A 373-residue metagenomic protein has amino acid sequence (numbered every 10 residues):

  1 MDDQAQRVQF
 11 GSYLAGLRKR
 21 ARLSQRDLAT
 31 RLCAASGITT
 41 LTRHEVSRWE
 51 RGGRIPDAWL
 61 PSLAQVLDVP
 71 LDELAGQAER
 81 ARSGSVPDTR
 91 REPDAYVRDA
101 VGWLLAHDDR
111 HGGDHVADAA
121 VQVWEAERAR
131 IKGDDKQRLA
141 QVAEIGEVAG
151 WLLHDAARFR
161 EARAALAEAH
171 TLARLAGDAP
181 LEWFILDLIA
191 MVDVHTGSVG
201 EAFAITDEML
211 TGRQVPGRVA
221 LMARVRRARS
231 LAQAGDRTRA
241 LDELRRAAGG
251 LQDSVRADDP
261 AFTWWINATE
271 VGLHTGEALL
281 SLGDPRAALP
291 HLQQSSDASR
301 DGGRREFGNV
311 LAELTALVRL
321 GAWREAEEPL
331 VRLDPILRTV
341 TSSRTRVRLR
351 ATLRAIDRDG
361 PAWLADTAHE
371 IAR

Functional and structural regions predicted by a protein language model:
M1-C33: A short, Lys/Arg-rich alpha-helix, primarily the initiator
Q4, D68-A81, V271: Short C-terminal boundary/hinge segments that cap the last helix of small helical domains
L14, Q25, R43, D57-L60: Helix-turn-helix DNA-binding elements, focusing on the entry/boundary residues of the two helices that contact DNA
L23, D27, T39, G84-T89: Extended, low-complexity intrinsically disordered regions enriched in serine/proline/glycine/threonine
D27, E45, E73: Residues in the helix-turn-helix
C33-I55: Recognition helix of helix-turn-helix/homeodomain-like DNA-binding domains that insert into the DNA major groove
I55-E73: DNA major-groove recognition helix of helix-turn-helix/homeodomain DNA-binding modules
D94, R98-R373: Conserved binding/catalytic microenvironments
